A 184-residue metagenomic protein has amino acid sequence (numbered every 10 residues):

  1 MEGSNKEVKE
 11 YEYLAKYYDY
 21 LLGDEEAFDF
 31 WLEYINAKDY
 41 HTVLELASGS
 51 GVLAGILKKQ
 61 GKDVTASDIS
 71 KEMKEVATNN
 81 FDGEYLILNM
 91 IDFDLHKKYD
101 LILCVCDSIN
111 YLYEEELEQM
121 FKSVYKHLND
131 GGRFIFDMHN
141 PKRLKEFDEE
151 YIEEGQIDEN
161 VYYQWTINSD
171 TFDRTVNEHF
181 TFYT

Functional and structural regions predicted by a protein language model:
M1-H41: Conserved class I S-adenosyl-L-methionine
Y40-G49: Conserved class I S-adenosyl-L-methionine
T42, D63, E84, K98-D100: Structural signature of beta-strand start/N-cap positions in the alpha/beta core of ABC transporter nucleotide-binding
S50-D92: Class I SAM-dependent methyltransferase SAM/SAH-binding core
I91-L101: A short acidic, Gly/Pro-enriched loop at the edge of an enzyme's catalytic core that lines a small-molecule cofactor
D100-E116: A short SAM/SAH-binding and catalytic strip from SAM-dependent methyltransferases
E118-D130: A short glycine-rich, Lys/Arg-flanked "PGG" loop and its adjoining helix->strand segment in the class I
I135-T184: SAM-dependent methyltransferase
